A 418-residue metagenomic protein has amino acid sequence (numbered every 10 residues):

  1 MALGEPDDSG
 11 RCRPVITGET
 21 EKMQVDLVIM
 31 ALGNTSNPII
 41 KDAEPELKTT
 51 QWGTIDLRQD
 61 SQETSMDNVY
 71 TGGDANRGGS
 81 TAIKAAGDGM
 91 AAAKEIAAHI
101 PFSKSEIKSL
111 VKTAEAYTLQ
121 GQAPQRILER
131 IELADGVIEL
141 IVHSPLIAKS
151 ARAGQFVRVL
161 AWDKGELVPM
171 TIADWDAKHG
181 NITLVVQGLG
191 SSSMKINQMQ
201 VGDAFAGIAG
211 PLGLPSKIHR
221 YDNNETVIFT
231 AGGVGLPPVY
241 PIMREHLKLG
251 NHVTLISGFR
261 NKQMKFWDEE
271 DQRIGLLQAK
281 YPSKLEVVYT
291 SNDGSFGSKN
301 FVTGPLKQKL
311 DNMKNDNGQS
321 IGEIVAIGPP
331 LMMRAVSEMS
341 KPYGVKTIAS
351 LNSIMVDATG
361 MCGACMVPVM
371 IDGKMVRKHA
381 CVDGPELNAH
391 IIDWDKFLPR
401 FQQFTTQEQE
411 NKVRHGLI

Functional and structural regions predicted by a protein language model:
E5-G79: FAD-site-proximal beta/loop scaffold in flavoenzymes
D67, P368, K378-I418: Short Fe-S-cluster ligation motifs
A75-S103: A conserved FAD-binding loop/helix module that cradles the flavin
A97, W162, G210-P211, M370: Short, surface-exposed secondary-structure boundary micro-motifs
A97-T118: Active-site-proximal substrate-binding core of FAD-dependent oxidoreductases
L119-D203, R260: Ferredoxin-reductase
M194-V356: FNR/FR-type flavoprotein reductase catalytic core
P238-Y240, P330-L331, N352-E386: Local cysteine-cluster metal-coordination motifs and their immediate loop/turn environment, predominantly Fe-S cluster
